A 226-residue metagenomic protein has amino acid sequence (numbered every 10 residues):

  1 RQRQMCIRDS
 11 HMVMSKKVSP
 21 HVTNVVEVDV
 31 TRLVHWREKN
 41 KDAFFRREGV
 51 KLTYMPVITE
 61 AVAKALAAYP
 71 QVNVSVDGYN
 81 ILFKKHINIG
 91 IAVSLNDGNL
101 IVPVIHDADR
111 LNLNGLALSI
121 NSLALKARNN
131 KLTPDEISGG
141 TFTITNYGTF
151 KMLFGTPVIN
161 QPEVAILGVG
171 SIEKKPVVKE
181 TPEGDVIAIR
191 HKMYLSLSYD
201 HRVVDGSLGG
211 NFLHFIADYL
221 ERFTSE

Functional and structural regions predicted by a protein language model:
R1-Q4, D9-E226: C-terminal catalytic/motor cores of large multi-domain enzyme assemblies
